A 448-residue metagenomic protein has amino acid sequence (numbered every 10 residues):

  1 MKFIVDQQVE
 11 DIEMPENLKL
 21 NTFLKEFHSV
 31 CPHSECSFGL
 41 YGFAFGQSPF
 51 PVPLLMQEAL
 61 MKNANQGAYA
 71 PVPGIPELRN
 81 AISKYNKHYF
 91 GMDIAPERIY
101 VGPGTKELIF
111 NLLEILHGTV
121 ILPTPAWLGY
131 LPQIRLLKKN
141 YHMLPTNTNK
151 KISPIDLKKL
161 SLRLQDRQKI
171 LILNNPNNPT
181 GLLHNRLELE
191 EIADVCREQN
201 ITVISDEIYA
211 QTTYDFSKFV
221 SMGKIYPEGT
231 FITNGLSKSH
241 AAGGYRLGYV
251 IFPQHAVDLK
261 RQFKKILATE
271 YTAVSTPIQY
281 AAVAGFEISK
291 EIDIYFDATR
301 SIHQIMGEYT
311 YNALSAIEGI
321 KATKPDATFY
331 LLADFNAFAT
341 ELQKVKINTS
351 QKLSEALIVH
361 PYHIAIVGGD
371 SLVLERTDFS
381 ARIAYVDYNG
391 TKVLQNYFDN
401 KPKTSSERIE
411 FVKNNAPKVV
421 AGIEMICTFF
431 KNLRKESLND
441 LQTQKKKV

Functional and structural regions predicted by a protein language model:
D6-P103, I288, G390-K392, E410 (+2 more regions): N-terminal small-domain helix-loop-helix segment of the aminotransferase-like
H33-C36, L40-G42, T233, K321-D326: Short beta-strand
Q66-V195, I204, A210-F231, T323 (+3 more regions): Conserved core of the PLP fold type I
E228-Q304, Y311-A313, S405, I409 (+1 more regions): Conserved core segment of the aminotransferase class I/II
L236-S237, I320, G369-V373: Short, solvent-exposed loop/turn elements at beta->coil junctions and helix N-caps that rim active or binding pockets
V283, D297-E308, K321-E341, F379: Conserved glycine-rich beta-strand-loop-beta hairpin in the small C-terminal domain of fold type I
Q343-I347, A356-A365, S371-V448: PLP-dependent enzyme catalytic core of the Aspartate aminotransferase-like
